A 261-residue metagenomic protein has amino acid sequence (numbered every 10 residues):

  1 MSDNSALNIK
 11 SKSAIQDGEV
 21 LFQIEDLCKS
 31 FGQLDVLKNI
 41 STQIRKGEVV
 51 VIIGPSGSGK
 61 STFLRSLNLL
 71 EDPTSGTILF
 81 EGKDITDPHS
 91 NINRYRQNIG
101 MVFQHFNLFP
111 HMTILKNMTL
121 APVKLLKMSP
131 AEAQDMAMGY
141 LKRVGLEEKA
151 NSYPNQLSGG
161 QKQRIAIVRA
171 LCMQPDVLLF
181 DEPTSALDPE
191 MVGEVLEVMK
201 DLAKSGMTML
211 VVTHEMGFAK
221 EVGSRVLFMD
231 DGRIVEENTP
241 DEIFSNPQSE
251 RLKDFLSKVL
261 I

Functional and structural regions predicted by a protein language model:
S2-D3, L7, D230, E237 (+1 more regions): C-terminal boundary and immediately downstream tail of ABC-type ATPase nucleotide-binding domains
S11, D17-P240: ABC family nucleotide-binding domain
